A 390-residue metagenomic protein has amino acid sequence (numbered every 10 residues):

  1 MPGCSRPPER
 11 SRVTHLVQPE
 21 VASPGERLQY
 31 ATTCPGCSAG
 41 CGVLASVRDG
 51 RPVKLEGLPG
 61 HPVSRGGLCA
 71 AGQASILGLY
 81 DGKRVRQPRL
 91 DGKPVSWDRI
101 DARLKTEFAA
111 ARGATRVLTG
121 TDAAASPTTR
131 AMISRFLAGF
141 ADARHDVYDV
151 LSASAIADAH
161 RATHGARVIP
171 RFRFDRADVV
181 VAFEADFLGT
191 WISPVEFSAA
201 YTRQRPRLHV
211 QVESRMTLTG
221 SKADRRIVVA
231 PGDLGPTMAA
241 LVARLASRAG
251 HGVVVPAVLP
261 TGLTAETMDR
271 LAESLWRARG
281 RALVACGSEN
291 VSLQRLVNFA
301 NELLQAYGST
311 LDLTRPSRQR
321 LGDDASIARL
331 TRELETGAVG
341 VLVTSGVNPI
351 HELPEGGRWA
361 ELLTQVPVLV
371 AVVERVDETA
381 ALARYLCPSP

Functional and structural regions predicted by a protein language model:
M1-A257, D269: N-terminal export/assembly segments and adjacent metallocofactor-ligating motifs of anaerobic energy-metabolism
R99, Y148-P390: Non-catalytic alpha/beta scaffold blocks inside enzyme catalytic domains
